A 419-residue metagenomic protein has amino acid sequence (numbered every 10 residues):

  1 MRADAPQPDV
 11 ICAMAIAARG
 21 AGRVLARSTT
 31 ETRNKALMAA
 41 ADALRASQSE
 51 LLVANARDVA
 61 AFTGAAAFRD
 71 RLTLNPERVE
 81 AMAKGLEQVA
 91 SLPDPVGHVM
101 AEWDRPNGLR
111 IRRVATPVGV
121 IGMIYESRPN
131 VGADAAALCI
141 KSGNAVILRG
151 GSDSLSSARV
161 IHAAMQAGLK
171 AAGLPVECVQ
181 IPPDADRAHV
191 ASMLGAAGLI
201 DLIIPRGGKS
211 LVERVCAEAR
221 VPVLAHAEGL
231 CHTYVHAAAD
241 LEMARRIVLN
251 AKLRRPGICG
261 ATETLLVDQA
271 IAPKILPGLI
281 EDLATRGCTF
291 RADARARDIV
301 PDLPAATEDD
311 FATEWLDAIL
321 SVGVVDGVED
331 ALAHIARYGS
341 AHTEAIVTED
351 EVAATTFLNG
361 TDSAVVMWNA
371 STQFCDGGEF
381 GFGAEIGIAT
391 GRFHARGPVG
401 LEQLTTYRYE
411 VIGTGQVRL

Functional and structural regions predicted by a protein language model:
M1-I111, L138: N-terminal Rossmann-like NAD(P)+-binding subdomain of aldehyde/semialdehyde dehydrogenases
A3, P8-A15, V322, E349-L419: C-terminal segments
P8-D9, A46, E126-A145, V160 (+2 more regions): ALDH superfamily catalytic-core signature
E102-V146, G151-I161: Substrate-binding/gating loop at the entrance of the active-site cleft, primarily in PLP-dependent aminotransferase-like
E102-W103, I111-P117, C139-I140, A171-P175 (+11 more regions): Solvent-exposed alpha-helices and their adjacent loops that cap or buttress functional pockets in soluble metabolic
Y234-A238, L265-Q269, V324-V325, V347-E349 (+1 more regions): Short beta-strand-to-turn element immediately C-terminal to the catalytic PLP-Schiff-base lysine in fold type I
Q269-S371: NAD(P)-dependent aldehyde/semialdehyde dehydrogenase
